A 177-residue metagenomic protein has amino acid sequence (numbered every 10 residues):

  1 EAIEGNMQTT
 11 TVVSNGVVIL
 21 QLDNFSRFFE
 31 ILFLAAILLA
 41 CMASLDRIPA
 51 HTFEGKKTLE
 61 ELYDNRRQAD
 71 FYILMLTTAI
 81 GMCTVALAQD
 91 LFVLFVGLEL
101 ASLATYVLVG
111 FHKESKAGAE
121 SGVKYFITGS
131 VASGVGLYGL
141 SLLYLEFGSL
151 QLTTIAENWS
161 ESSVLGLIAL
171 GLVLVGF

Functional and structural regions predicted by a protein language model:
E1-F177: Alpha-helical transmembrane segments of multi-pass membrane proteins predominantly involved in bioenergetics
